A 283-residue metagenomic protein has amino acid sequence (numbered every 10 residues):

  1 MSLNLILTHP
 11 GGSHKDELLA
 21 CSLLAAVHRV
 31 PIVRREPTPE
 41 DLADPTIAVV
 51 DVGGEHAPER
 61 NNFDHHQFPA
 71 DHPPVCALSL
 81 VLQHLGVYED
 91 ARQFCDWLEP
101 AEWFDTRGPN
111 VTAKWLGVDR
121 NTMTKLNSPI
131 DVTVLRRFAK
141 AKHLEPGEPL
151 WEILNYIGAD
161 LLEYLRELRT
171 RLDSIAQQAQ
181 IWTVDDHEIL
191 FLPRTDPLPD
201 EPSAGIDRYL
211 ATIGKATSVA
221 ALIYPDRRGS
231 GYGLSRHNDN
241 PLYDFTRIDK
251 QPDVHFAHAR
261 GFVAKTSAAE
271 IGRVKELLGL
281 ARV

Functional and structural regions predicted by a protein language model:
M1-N62, P69-A70: Short, surface-exposed loop/strand segments
L3-N4, G11, K15-S22, A43-T46 (+2 more regions): C-terminal accessory domains and tails appended to enzymatic cores
A25-R29, R34, E59, H72-P73 (+5 more regions): Generic marker of "main functional regions" within proteins
I32-D41, A91-F104, L116-V118, E152 (+1 more regions): Short alpha-helical "patches" and their helix-cap loops
E36, E40, E55, E89 (+4 more regions): Glutamate identity and glutamate-enriched acidic tracts
I47-T133: A basic- and aromatic-enriched beta-loop-alpha substructure that forms the phosphate/nucleotide- and DNA/RNA-contacting
